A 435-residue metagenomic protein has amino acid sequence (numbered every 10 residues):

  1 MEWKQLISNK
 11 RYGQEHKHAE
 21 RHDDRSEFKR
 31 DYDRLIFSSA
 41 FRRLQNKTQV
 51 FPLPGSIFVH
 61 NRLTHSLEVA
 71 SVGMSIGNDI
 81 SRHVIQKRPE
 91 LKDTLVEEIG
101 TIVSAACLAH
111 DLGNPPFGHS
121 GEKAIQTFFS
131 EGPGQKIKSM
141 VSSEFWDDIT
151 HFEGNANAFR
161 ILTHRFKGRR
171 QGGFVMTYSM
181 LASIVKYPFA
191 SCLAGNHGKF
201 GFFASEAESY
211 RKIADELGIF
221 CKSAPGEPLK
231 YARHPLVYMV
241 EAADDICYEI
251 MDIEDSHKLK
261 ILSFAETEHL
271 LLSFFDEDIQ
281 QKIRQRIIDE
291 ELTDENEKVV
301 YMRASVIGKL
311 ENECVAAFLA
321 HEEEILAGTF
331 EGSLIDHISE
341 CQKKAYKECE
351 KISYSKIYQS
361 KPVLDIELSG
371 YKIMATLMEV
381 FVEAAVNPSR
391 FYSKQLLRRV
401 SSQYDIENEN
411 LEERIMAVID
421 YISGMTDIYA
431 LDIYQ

Functional and structural regions predicted by a protein language model:
M1-D24, I36-K47, S56, L67 (+4 more regions): Sequence-structural signature of the catalytic-core scaffold of metal-dependent phosphohydrolases that act on
R30-R42, I338-K344: Acidic, low-complexity proline/glycine-rich segments
F41-Q45, G134, K167-G172, A190-A194 (+7 more regions): Intrinsically disordered or highly flexible coil/loop and linker segments, enriched in small and charged/polar residues
P52-N61, A106-A109, S143-E144, P228-L229 (+3 more regions): Glycine- and acidic
E68, Y238, A242-D245, V306 (+6 more regions): Charged, amphipathic alpha-helical oligomerization/scaffolding segments
L319-S401: Substrate-recognition/cap regions that form aromatic- and gly/pro-loop-enriched pockets for small-molecule ligands
K394-Q435: C-terminal amphipathic alpha-helical interaction region
